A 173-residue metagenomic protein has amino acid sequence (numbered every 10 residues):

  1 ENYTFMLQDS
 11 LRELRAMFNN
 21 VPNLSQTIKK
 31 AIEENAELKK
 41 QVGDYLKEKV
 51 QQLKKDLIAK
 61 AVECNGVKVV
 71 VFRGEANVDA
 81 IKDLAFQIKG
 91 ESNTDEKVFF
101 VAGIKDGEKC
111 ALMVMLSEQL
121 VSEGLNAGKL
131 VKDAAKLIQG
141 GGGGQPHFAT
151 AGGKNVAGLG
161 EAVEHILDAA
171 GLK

Functional and structural regions predicted by a protein language model:
E1-K173: Terminal appendage regions of diverse proteins
